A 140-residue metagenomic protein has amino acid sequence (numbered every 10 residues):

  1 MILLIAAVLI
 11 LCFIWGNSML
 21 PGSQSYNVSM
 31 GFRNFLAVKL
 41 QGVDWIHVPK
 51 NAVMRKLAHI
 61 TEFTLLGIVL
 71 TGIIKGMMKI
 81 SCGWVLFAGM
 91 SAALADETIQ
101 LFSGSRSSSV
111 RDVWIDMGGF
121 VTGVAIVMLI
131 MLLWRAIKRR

Functional and structural regions predicted by a protein language model:
M1-I2, M77-L86, R106-V110: Membrane-helix interface segments
M1-P21, R111, G118-R140: Terminal transmembrane helix and immediately flanking juxtamembrane interfaces of multi-pass membrane proteins
M1-T64: "…centered on the first transmembrane helix and the immediately adjacent amphipathic helix/loop
A7-I14, W84-L101: Small-polar-interrupted transmembrane alpha-helices in polytopic inner-membrane proteins
S23, I73-I80, F102-R106, L129-R140: Membrane-interface elements of multi-pass transporters and channels
F35-W45, M78-K79, L86, L132-R140: Membrane interface segments of multi-pass transport proteins and intramembrane proteases
E62-M77, F120-W134: Membrane-interfacial alpha-helical segments at the cytosolic side of multi-pass membrane proteins
A93-G118: Interfacial helix-loop-helix junctions of multi-pass membrane proteins
